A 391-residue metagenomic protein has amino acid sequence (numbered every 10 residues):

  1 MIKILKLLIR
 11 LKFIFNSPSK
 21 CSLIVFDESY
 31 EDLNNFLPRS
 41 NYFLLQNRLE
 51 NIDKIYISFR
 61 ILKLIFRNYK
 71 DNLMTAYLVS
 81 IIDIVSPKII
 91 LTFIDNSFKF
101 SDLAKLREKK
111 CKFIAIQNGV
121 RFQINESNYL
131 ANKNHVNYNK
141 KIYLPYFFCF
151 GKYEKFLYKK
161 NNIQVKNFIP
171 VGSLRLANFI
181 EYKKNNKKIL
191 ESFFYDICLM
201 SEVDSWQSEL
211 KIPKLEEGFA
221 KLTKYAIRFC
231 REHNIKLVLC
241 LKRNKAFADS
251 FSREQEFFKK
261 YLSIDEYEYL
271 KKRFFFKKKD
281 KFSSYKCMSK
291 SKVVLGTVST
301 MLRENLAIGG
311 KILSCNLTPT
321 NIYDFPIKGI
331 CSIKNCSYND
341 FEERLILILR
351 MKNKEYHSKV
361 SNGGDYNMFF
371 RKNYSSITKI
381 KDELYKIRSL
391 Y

Functional and structural regions predicted by a protein language model:
I4-F15, K20-N178, M301-L302: Active-site and donor-binding regions of nucleotide-sugar-utilizing enzymes
L33-F36, L176-I264: Conserved catalytic-core segment of nucleotide-activated headgroup transferases in glycan assembly
F43-L45, L91, I114, Y146-F148 (+7 more regions): Hydrophobic/aromatic beta-strand patches that form the interior of the parallel beta-sheet core in alpha/beta enzyme
M74-Y77, N244-I308: Donor nucleotide-activated moiety binding/catalytic core segment of transferases that use nucleotide-activated donors
R107-E108, R231, L306: Anion (oxyanion) recognition and catalysis
L144, N162-V165, P170, S263 (+1 more regions): Catalytic binding pocket for nucleotide-activated donors in carbohydrate/polymer assembly enzymes
F370-Y391: C-terminal alpha-helical cap of glycosyltransferases
